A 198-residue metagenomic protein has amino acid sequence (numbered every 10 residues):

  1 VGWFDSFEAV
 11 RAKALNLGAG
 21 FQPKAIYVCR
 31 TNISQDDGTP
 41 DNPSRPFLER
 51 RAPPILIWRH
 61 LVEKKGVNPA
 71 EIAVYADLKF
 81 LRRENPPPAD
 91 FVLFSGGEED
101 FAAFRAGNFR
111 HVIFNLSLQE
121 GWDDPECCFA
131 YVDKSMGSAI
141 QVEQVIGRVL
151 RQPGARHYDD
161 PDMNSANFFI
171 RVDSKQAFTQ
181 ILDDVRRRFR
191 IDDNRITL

Functional and structural regions predicted by a protein language model:
V1-D5, A9: Interdomain hinge/linker at the junction between the two RecA-like core domains of SF2 helicases
D5, R30, L150-G154, D173 (+1 more regions): Non-catalytic alpha-helical coupling and interface elements of nucleotide-dependent molecular machines and regulators
E8-E120, M136, D160: Conserved C-terminal RecA-like helicase domain
I26, I33, I55-I57, I72 (+7 more regions): Weak global preference for isoleucine
S34-Q35, K65-N68, V74-A76, A155 (+4 more regions): Catalytic cores and motor modules of nucleic-acid processing enzymes
N42-I55, V132-S135, V145-R148, R186-D193: Amphipathic alpha-helical scaffolding segments
P87-V185: Conserved RecA-like P-loop NTPase helicase motor core
